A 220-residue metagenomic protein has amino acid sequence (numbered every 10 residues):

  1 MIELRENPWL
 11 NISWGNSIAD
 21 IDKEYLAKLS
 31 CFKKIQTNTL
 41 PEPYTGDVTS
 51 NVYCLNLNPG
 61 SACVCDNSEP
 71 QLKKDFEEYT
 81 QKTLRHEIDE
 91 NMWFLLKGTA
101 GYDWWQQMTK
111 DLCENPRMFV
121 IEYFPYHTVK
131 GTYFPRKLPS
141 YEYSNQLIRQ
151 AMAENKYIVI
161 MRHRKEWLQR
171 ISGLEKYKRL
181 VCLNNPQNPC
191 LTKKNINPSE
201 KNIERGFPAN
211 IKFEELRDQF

Functional and structural regions predicted by a protein language model:
M1-F94, Y141-A151, E175, D218-F220: Active-site and ligand/interface coordination hotspots across diverse enzymes and nucleic-acid-associated assemblies
M1-W9, I35, E122-F220: Glycine/proline-rich loop-helix segments at beta-alpha junctions forming the active-site rim of enzyme cores
A19, Y102-W105, N210: Intrinsically disordered, low-complexity, compositionally biased regions/tails
T49-S50, N115, E154-K156: A general structural motif
K82-A100, F124-P139: Surface-exposed cleft-lining segments at the edges of enzyme active sites
G98-K130: Short, surface-exposed acidic-centric catalytic microdomains
